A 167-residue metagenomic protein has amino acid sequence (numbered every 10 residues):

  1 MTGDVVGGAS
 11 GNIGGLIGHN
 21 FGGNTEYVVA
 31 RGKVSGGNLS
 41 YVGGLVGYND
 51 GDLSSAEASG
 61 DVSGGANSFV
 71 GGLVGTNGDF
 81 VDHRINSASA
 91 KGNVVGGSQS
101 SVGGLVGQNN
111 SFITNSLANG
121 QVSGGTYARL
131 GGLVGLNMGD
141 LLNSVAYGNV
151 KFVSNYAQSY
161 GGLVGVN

Functional and structural regions predicted by a protein language model:
M1-N167: Predominantly extracellular beta-rich ligand-binding scaffolds that present long acidic/polar faces for carbohydrate
